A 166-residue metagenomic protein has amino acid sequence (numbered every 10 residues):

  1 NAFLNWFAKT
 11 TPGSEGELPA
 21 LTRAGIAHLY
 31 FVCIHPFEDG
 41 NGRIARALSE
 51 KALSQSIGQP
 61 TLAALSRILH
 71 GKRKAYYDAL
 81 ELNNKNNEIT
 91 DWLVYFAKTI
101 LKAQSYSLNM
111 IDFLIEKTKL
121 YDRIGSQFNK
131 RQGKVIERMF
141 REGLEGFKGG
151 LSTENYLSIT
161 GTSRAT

Functional and structural regions predicted by a protein language model:
N1-I111: Phosphate/pyrophosphate-binding active-site loops
T11-G13, G143-G146: Alpha-helix termini
N83, N87, D122-S126, S158: Generic amphipathic alpha-helical segments used as scaffolds and interaction surfaces in large, multi-domain proteins
I111-R141: Short alpha-helical segments that sit at the start of domains
E145-T160: Short acidic, hydrophobic short linear motifs in intrinsically disordered regions
G161-T166: Short amphipathic alpha-helical interaction segments
